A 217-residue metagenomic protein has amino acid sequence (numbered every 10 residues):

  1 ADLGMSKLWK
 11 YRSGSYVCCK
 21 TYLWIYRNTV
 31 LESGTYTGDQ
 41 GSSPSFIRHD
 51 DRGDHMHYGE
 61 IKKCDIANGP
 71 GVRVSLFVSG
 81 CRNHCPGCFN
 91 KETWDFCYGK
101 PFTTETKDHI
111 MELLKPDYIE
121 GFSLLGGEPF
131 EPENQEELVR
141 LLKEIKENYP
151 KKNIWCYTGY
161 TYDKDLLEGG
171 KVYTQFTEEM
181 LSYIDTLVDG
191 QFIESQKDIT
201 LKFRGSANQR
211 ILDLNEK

Functional and structural regions predicted by a protein language model:
C18-C19: Cysteine-centered motifs
G41-H55: Short, Lys/Arg-enriched N-terminal segments with co-localized hydrophobic residues within the first ~10-30 amino acids
M56-G59, V72, N90-G170, Q175 (+1 more regions): Conserved Radical SAM active-site core
H57-H84: N-terminal pre-triad scaffold of radical SAM enzymes
Y173, E178-K217: Classical nucleotidyltransferase
